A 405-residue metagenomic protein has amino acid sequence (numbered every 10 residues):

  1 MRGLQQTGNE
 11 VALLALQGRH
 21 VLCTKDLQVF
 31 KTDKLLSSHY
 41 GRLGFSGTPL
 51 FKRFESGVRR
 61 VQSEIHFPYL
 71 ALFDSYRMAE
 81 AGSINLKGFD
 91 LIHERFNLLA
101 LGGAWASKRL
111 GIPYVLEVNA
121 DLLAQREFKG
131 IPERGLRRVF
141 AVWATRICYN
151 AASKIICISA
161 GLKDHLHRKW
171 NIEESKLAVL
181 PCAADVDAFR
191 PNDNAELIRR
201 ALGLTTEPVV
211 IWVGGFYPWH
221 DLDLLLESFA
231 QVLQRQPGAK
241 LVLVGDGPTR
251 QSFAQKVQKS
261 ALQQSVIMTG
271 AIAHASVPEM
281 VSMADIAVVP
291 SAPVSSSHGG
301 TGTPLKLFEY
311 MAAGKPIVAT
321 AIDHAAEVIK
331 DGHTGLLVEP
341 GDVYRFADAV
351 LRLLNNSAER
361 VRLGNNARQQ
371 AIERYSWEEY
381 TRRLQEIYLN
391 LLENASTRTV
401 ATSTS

Functional and structural regions predicted by a protein language model:
M1-S38, V232, S396, V400-S405: N-terminal subdomain of nucleotide-sugar transferases
Y69-S83, L101, W105-R109, V118 (+3 more regions): Membrane-proximal helix-turn-helix segments that form the acceptor-binding/catalytic region of lipid-linked
G161, A183: Carbohydrate-associated surface elements
L204-F229, L384: Conserved donor-binding/catalytic core segment of Leloir-type glycosyltransferases
G238, R345, R352, E359-R374 (+2 more regions): A short, well-ordered alpha-helix in the C-terminal region of glycosyltransferases
V244, Q251-V281: Nucleotide-activated donor-binding/catalytic signature segment of Leloir-type glycosyltransferases, i.e., the conserved
I286-V289, E309-A312, P316-A319, I329: Short hydrophobic beta-strand element within catalytic cores of glycosyltransferases and related nucleotide-activated
L307, D331-G332, L336-V343, R352-A358: Conserved acidic donor-binding segment of nucleotide-sugar-dependent glycosyltransferases
